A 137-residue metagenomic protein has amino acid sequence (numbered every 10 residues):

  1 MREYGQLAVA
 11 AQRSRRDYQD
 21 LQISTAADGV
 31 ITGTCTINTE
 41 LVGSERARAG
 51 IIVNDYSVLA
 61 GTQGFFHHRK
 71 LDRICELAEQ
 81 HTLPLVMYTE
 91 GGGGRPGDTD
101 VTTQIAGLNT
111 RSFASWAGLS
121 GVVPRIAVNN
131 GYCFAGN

Functional and structural regions predicted by a protein language model:
M1-A127, Y132-G136: Terminal-region recognition feature
